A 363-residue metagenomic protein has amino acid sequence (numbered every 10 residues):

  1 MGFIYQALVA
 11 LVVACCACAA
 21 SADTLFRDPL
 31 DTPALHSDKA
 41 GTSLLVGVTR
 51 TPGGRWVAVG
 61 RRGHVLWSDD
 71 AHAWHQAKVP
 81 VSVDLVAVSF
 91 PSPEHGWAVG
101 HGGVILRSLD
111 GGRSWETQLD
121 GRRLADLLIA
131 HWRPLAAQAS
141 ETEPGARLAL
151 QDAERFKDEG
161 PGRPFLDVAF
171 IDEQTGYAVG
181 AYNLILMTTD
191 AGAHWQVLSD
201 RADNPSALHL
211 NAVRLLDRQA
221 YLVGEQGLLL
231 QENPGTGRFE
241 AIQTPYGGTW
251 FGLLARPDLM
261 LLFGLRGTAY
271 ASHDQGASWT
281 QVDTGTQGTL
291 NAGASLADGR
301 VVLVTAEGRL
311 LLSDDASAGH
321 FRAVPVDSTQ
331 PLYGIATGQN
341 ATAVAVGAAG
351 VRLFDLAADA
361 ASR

Functional and structural regions predicted by a protein language model:
M1-L8: Bacterial N-terminal signal peptides that target proteins for export
A14-S21: N-terminal signal peptide c-region/cleavage motif recognized by signal peptidases
S21-R363: Residue-level hotspots at or immediately adjacent to binding/recognition sites across diverse folds
